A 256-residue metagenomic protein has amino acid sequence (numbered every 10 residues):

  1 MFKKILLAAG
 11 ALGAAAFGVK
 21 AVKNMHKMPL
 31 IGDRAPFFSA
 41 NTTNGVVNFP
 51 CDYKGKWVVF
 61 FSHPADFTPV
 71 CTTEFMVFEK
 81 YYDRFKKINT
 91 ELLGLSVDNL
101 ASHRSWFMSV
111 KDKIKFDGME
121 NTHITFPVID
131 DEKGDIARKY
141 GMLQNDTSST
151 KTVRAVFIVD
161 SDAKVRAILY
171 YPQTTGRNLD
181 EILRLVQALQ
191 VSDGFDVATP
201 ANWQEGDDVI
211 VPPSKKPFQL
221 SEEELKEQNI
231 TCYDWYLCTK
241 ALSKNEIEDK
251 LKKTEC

Functional and structural regions predicted by a protein language model:
I5, G10-L12, A16-C256: Chalcogenol-based redox active-site neighborhoods
